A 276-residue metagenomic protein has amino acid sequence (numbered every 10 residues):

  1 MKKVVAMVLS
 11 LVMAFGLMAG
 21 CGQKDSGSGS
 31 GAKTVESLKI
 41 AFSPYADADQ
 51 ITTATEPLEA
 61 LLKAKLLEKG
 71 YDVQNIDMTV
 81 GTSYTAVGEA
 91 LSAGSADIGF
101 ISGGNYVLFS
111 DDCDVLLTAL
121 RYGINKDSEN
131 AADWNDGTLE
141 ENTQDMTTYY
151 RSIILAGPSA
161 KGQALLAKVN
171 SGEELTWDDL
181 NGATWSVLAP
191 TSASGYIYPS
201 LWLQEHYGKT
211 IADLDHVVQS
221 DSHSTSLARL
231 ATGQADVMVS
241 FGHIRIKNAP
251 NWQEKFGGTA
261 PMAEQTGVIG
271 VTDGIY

Functional and structural regions predicted by a protein language model:
M1-S37: Short, low-complexity disordered leader/linker segments with a strong preference for bacterial N-terminal type II
A32-I51, N75-V80, G182-V187: Short, well-ordered beta-strand elements
T34, L91-A93, L108-D111, D145-Y149 (+3 more regions): Extracellular/periplasmic catalytic domains that process cell-envelope and extracellular macromolecules
K39, S43-P44, A119-E140, T148-R151 (+1 more regions): Periplasmic-binding protein-like
I40, D47-Q74, L201: Short, polar/charged alpha-helical segment
D77-G99, V107-D112, S222-Q253: Short helices/loops that flank or line small-molecule/ion binding pockets
L120-S192: A conserved helix-loop-strand patch within extracytoplasmic ligand-binding domains of the periplasmic binding
N181-Y276: Pocket-lining segment of extracytoplasmic ligand-binding domains
